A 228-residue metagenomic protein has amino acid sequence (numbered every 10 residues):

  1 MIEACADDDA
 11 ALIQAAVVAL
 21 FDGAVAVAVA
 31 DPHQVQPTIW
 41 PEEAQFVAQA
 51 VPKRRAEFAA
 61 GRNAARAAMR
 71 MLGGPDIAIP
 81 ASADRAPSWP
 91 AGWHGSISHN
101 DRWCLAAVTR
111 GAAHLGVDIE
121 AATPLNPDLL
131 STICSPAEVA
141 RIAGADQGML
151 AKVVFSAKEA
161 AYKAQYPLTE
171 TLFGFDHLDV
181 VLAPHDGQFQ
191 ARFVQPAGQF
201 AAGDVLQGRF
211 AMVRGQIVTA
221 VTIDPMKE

Functional and structural regions predicted by a protein language model:
M1-E228: Core catalytic alpha/beta fold that binds nucleotide/phospho-ligands
